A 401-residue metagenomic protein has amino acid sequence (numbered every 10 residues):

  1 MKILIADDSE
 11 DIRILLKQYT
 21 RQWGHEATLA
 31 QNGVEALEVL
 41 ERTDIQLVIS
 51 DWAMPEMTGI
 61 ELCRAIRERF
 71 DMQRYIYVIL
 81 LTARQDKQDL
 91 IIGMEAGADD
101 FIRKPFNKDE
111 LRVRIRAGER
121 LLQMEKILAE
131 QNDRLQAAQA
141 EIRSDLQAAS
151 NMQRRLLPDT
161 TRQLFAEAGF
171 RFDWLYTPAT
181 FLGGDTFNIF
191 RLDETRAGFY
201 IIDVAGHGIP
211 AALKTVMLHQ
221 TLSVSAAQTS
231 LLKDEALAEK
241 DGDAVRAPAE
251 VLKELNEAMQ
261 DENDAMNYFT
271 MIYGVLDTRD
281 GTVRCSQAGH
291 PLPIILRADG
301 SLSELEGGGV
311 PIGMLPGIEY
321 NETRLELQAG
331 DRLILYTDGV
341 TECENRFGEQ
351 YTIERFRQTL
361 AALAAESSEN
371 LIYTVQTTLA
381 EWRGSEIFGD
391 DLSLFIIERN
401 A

Functional and structural regions predicted by a protein language model:
K2, E10-T28, V34: Two-component/phosphorelay signaling modules centered on CheY-like receiver
R13, P55-E56, T82, D86 (+2 more regions): The feature encodes the CheY-like receiver
Q31-E35, T58-R64: Acidic catalytic/metal-coordinating carboxylates
Q46-V48, W52-E56, I60-E61, I79-L80 (+1 more regions): The short loop immediately C-terminal to the conserved phospho-acceptor aspartate in CheY-like receiver
M54, I66, Q85, G93: Receiver (REC) domain active-site loop signature in two-component systems and cognate sites in sensor histidine kinases
Q131-R332, G384-A401: … and, occasionally, acidic/histidine-rich disordered N-termini of signaling adaptors
E326-L335, V340-A401: C-terminal catalytic subdomain
